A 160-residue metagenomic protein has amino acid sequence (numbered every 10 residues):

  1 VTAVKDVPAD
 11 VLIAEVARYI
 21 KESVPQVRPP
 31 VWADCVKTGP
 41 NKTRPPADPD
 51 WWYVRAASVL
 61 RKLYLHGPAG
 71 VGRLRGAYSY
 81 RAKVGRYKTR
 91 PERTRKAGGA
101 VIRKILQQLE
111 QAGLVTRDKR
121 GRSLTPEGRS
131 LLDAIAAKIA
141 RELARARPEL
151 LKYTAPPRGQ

Functional and structural regions predicted by a protein language model:
V1-A57, R61: Long, low-complexity, charged/polar intrinsically disordered regions in eukaryotic proteins
P25-V27, P49, G76, T94 (+5 more regions): Long, charge-rich, low-complexity intrinsically disordered regions
S58-H66, A77: Short amphipathic alpha-helical elements of helix-turn-helix/winged-helix folds
P68-R93: Short acidic, hydrophobic short linear motifs in intrinsically disordered regions
V71, I102-Q107: Short, hydrophobic-biased segments on the C-terminal half of alpha helices that form "recognition helices"
S79, Q107, D133, A137: Residue-level detection of the helix-turn-helix DNA-binding "recognition helix"
Q107-R120: A short, conserved structural fragment
P126-Q160: Short, amphipathic alpha-helical interaction segments positioned at domain boundaries
